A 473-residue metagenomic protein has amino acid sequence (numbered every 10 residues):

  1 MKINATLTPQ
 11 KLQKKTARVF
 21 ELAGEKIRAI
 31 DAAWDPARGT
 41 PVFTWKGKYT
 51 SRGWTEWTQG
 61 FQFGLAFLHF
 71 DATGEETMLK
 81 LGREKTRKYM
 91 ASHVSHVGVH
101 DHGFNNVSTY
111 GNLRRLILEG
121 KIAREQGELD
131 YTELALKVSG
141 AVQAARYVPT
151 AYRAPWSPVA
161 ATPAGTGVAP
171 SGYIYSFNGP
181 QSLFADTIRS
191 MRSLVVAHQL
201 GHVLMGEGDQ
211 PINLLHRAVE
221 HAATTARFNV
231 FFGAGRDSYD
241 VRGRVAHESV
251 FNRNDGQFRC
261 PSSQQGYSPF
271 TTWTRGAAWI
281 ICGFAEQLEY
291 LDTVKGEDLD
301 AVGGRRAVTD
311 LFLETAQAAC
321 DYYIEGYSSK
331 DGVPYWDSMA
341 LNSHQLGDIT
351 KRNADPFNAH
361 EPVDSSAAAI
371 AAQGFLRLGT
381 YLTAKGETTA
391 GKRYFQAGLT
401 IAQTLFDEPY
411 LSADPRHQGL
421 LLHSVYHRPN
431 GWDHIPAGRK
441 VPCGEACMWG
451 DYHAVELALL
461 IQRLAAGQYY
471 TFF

Functional and structural regions predicted by a protein language model:
M1-F473: Glycan-recognition and catalytic cores of secretory/periplasmic carbohydrate-active enzymes
